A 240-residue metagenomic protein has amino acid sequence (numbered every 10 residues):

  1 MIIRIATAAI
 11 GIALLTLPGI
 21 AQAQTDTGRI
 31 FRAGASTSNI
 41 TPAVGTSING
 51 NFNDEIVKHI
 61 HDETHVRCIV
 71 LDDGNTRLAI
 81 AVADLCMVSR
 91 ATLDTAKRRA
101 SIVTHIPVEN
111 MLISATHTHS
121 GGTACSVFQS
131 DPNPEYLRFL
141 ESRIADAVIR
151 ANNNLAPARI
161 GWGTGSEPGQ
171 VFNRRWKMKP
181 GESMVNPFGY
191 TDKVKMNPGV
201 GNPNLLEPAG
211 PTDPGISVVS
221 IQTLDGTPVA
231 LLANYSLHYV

Functional and structural regions predicted by a protein language model:
M1-I3: N-terminal secretory signal peptides that target proteins for export/translocation
A6-L17: Bacterial N-terminal signal peptides
G19-A23: Sec/Tat signal peptide C-region and signal peptidase I cleavage site
Q24-V240: Conserved beta-alpha junction segments in alpha/beta enzyme cores
